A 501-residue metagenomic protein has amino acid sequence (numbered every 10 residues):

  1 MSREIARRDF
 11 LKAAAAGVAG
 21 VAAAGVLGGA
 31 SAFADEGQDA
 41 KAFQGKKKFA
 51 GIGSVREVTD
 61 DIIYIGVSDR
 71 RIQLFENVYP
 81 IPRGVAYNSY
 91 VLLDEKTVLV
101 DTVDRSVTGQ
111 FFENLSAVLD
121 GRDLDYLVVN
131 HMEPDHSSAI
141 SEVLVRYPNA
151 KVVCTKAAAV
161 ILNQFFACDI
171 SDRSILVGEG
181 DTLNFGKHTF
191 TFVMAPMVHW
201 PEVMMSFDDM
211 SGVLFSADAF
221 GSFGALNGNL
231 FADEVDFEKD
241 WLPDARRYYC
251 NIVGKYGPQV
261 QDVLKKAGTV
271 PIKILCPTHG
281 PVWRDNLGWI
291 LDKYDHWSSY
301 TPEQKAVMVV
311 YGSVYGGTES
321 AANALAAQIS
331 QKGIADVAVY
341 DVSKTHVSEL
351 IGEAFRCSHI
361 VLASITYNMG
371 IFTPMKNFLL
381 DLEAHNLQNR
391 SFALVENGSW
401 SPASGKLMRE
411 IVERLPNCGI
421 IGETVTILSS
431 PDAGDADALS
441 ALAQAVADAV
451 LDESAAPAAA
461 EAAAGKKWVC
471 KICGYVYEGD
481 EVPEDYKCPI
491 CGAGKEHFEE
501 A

Functional and structural regions predicted by a protein language model:
M1-V18: N-terminal secretory signal peptides and thylakoid transit peptides that target proteins across membranes
G37, K41-K46, A50, E57-V58 (+2 more regions): Metallo-beta-lactamase
G37-F49, G53-S54, L226-V337, S343-H346: Accessory terminal helices/loops
V55-A117, M205-D208, G212-S216, T318: Conserved beta-strand hairpin/beta-sheet module of binuclear metal-dependent hydrolase folds, prominently
E95, S106-V153: Active-site metal-binding motif and surrounding structural segment of the metallo-beta-lactamase
L226, F237-I274, P281, A324-A338 (+1 more regions): FMN-binding flavodoxin-like domain, especially the glycine-rich phosphate-binding loop
C470-C473, C488-C491: Short cysteine-rich clusters marking metal-coordination/redox-active sites
G479-D480, H497-E500: Short, non-ligating residues that shape and space the ligands of small metal-coordination modules and catalytic
